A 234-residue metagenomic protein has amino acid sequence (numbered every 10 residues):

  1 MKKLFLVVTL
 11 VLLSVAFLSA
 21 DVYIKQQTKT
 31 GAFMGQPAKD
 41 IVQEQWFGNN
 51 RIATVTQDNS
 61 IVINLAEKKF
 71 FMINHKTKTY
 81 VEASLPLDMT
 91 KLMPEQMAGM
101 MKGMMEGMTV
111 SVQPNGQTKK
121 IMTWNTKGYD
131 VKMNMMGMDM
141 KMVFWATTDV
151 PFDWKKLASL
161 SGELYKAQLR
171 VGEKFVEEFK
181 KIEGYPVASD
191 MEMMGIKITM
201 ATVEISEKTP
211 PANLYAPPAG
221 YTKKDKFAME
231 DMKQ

Functional and structural regions predicted by a protein language model:
V7-A16: Bacterial N-terminal signal peptides
A20-Q234: Extended soluble regions of mature proteins
